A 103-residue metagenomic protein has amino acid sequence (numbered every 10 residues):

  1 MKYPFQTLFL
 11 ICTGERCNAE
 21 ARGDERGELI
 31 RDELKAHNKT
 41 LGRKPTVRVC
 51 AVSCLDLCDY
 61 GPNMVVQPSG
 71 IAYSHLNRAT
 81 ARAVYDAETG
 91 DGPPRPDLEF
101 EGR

Functional and structural regions predicted by a protein language model:
M1-K2, L41-C50, L76, T80: Phosphate-binding glycine-rich loops and adjacent basic patches that engage nucleotide phosphates, nucleic-acid
K2, T7-K44: Small-residue-enriched alpha-helical segments and adjacent helix-cap loops that form tight helix-helix packing
T7-G23, C50-Q67: Local cysteine-cluster metal-coordination motifs and their immediate loop/turn environment, predominantly Fe-S cluster
R26-I30, L34, C50, C54 (+1 more regions): Amphipathic alpha-helical interface surfaces
E28-D32, P68-G70, A83-Y85, G92-R95: Short, low-complexity, polar/charged sequence segments that are solvent-exposed and flexible
E33-L41, S74-G90: Short microdomains enriched in Cys/His and/or Lys/Arg
K44-L55, R82-R103: Short Fe-S-cluster ligation motifs
D56-R78, P93-R103: Short flanking/linker segments adjacent to small metal-binding domains or redox-active Cys/His motifs
